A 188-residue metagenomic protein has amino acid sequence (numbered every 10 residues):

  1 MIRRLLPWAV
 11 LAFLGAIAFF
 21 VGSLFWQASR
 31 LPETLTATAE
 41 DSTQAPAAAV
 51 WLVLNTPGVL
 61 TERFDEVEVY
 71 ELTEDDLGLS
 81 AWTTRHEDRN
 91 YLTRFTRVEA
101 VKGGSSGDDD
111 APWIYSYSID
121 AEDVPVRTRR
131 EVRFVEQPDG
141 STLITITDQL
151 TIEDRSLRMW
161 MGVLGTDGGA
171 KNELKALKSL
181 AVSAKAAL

Functional and structural regions predicted by a protein language model:
I2-F13, F20-V21, W26, R30 (+3 more regions): Hydrophobic-ligand binding "helix-grip"
I2-G22, L143, Q149-L188: A conserved amphipathic terminal alpha-helix motif
R4-P7, L14-D76: Hydrophobic ligand-binding cavity/cleft-lining segments
T43, V53, D88, D123-V124 (+1 more regions): Solvent-exposed, acidic/flexible segments
A47, W51-P57, L92, R129-E131 (+1 more regions): Extracytoplasmic/secreted envelope proteins and their assembly/folding machinery, especially bacterial periplasmic
A49-L54, L60, W82, F95 (+3 more regions): Hydrophobic pocket/interface hotspot
V67, R133, P138, T145 (+1 more regions): Non-cytosolic, low-complexity segments of secreted and membrane proteins
G78-S80: Short coil-to-beta transition motif at edge beta-strands of beta-rich domains
